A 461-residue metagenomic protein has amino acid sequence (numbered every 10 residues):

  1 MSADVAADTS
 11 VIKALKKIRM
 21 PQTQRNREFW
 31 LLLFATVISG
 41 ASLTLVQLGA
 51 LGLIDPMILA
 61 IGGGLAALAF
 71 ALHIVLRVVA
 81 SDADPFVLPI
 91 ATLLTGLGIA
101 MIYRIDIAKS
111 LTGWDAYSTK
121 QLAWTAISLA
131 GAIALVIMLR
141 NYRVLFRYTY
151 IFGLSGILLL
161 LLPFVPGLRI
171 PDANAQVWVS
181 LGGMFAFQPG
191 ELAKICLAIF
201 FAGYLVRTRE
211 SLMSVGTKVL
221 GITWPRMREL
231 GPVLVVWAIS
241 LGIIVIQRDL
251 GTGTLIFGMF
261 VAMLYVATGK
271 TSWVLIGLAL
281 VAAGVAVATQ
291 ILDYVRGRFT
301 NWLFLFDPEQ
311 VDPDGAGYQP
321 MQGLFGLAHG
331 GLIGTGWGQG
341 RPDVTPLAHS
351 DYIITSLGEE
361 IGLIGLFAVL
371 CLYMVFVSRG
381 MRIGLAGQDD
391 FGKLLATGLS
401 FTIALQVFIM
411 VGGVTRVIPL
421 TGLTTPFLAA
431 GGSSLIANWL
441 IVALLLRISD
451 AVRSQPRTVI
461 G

Functional and structural regions predicted by a protein language model:
M1-K13: Serine/threonine-rich intrinsically disordered cytosolic regulatory regions enriched for phosphorylation sites
A14-L65, F70-Q247, V411-T425, A430-L440 (+1 more regions): Membrane-helix boundary/helix-loop-helix interface segments in multi-pass membrane proteins
G63-L68, A123-G131, E359-S378: Hydrophobic alpha-helical transmembrane segments
F70-I74, F200, A286, Q290-Y294 (+4 more regions): Transmembrane alpha-helix boundary/anchor motif
I90-T92, G153-G156, L275-A283, A396-F401: Central hydrophobic cores of alpha-helical transmembrane segments in multi-pass integral membrane proteins
P171-A186, W273-V369, Q388-G392: Hydrophobic, glycine- and aromatic-enriched re-entrant/interface helices and adjoining loop segments
M227-Q290: Hydrophobic alpha-helical segments of polytopic membrane proteins
M381-G422, L428: Loop-to-helix entry and N-terminal half of a specific, functionally important transmembrane alpha helix in multi-pass
